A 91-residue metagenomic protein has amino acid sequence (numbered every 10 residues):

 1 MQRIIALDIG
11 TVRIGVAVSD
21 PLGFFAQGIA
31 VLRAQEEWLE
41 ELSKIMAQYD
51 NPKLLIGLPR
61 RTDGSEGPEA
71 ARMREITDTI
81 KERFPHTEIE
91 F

Functional and structural regions predicted by a protein language model:
Q2-I4, T11-V12, A17-F91: Phosphate- and other anionic-substrate recognition elements at nucleic-acid/protein interfaces
